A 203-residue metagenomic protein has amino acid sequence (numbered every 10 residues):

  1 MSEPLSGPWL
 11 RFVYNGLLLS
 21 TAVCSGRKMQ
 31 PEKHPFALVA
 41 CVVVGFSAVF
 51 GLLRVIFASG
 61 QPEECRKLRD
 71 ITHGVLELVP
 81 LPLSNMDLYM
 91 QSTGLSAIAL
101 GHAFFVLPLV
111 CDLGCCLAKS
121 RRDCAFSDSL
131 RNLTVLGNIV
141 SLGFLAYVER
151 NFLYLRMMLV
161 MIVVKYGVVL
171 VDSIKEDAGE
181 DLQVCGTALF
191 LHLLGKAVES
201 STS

Functional and structural regions predicted by a protein language model:
M1-L68: N-terminal topogenic module of multi-pass integral membrane proteins
M1-S6, R121-C124, S201-S203: Eukaryotic N-terminal low-complexity, Ser/Thr- and Lys/Arg-rich leader segments that predominantly function as
G7-L18, G51, R69-L81, S127-I139 (+1 more regions): Alpha-helical transmembrane segments of polytopic membrane proteins
L18-S25, V44-G51, E77-D87, P108-D112 (+3 more regions): Helical transmembrane-bundle signal
M29, L53-Q61, L113-D123, G167-K175: Juxtamembrane "helix-exit" motif on the non-cytosolic side of transmembrane helices
P31-V43, R66, L95-A103, R150-L159 (+1 more regions): Membrane-interfacial loop-to-transmembrane alpha-helix junctions, especially the N-terminal start
D70-E149: Membrane-proximal helix-loop-helix units in multi-pass membrane proteins
L145-S203: C-terminal transmembrane-bundle signature of multipass membrane proteins, characterized by strong activation on
